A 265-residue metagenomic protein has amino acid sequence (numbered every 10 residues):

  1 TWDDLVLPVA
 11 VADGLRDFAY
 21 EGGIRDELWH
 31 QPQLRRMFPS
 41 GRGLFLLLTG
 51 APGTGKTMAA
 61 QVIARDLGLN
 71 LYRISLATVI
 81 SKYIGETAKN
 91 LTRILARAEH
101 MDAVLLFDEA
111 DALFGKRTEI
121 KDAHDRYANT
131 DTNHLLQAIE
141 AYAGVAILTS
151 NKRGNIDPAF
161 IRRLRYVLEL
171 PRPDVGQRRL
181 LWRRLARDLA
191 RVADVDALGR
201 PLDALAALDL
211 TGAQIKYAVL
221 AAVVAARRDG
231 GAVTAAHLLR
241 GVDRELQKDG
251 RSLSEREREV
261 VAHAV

Functional and structural regions predicted by a protein language model:
T1-V6: Interdomain "pre-motor" coupling segment immediately N-terminal to P-loop NTPase/helicase cores
P8, A141, L208-T211: Membrane-interface junctions
A10-G199, D203: Walker A/P-loop NTP-binding motif of AAA+ ATPase domains
A207-H237, D243-R251: AAA+ ATPase "lid" subdomain C-terminal helix
S252-R256, V260: C-terminal regions of RecA-like/P-loop NTPase motor modules
A264-V265: Accessory N-terminal regulatory regions that flank AAA+/P-loop NTPase motors
